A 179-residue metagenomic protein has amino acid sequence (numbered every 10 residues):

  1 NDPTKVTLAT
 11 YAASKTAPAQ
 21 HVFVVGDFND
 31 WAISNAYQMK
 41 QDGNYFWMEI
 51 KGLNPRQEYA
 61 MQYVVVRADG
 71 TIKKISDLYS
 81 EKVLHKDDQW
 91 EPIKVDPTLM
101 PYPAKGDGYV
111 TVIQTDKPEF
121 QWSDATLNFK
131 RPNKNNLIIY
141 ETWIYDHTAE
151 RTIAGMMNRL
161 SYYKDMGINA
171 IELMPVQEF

Functional and structural regions predicted by a protein language model:
D2, S123-L137: N-terminal amphipathic alpha-helix/helix-capping segment at the start of soluble metabolic enzymes
K5-E58, V66-E91: Aromatic-rich carbohydrate-binding modules that target alpha-glucans
T16-A17, N54-P55, R131-I138, K164-M166: Extracellular/periplasmic catalytic domains that process cell-envelope and extracellular macromolecules
G70-T126: Core domains of carbohydrate- and sulfate-ester-processing enzymes
I138-T142, I171-L173: Hydrophobic faces of well-ordered beta-strands that scaffold small-molecule active sites in alpha/beta enzyme cores
E150-Y163: Short, acidic/polar
Y162-F179: Aromatic-lined carbohydrate-binding/catalytic grooves of carbohydrate-active enzymes
